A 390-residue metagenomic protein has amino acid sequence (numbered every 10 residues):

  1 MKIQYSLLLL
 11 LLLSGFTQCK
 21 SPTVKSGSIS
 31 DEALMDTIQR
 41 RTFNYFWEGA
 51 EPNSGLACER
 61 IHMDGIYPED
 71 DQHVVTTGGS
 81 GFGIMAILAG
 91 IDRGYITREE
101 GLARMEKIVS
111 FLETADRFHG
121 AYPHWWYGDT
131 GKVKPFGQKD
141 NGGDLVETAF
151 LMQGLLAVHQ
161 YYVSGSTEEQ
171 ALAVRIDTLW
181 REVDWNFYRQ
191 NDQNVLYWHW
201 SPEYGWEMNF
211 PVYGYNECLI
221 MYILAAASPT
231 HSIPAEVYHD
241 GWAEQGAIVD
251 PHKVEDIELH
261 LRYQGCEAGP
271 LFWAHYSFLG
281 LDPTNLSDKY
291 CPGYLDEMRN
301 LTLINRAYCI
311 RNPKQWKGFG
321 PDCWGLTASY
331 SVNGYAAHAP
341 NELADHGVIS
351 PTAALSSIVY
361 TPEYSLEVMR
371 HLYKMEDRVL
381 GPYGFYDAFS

Functional and structural regions predicted by a protein language model:
M1-S26: Bacterial Sec-dependent N-terminal signal peptides
V24-S390: Ser/Thr/Asn(+Pro)-rich, low-complexity disordered segments
